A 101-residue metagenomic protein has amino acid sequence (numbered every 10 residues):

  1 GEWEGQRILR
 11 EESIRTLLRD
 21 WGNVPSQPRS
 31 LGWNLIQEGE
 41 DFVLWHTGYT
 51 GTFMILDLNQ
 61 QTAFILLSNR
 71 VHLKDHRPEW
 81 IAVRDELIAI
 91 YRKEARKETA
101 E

Functional and structural regions predicted by a protein language model:
G1-E101: Catalytic loop of the DD-peptidase/beta-lactamase superfamily, centered on the K-T-G motif and neighboring
